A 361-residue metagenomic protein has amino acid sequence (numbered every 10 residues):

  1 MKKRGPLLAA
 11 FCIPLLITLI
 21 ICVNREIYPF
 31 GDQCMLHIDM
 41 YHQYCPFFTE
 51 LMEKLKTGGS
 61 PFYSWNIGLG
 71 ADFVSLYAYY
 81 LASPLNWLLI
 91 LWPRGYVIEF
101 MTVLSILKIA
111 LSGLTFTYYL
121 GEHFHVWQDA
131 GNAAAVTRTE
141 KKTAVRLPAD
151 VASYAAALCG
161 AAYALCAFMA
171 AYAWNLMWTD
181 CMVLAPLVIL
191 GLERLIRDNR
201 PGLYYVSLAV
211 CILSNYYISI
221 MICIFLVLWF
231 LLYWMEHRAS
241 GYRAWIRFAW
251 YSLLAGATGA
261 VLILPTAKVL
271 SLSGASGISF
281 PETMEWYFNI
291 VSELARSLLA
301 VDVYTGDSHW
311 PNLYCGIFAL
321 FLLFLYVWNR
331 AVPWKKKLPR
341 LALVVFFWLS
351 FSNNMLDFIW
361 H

Functional and structural regions predicted by a protein language model:
M1-I27, R247: Start-transfer (signal-anchor) and selected internal transmembrane alpha helices of multi-pass inner/ER membrane
P14-I21, L322-Y326, L343-S350: Hydrophobic core segments of alpha-helical transmembrane domains in multi-pass membrane transport and ion-translocation
P14-T18, I106-E122, V145-P148, A152-M235 (+2 more regions): Membrane-embedded helix bundles of polyisoprenyl
I17-P29, L262, L349-N354: Alpha-helical transmembrane segments of multi-pass membrane proteins
C22-N24, G121-F124, G191-R197, F230-A239 (+2 more regions): Structural signal for the C-terminal ends of transmembrane alpha-helices and the immediately following loop
N24-H123, A155-P186, S214, V301-G306: Active-site lumenal/periplasmic loops and adjacent helix-entry segments of GT-C-fold, multi-pass membrane
I38, H42-E53, A78, P84 (+3 more regions): Periplasmic/ER-lumenal interhelical loops and adjacent helix-loop junctions in multi-pass membrane proteins
H125-A152: Intrinsically disordered, low-complexity terminal tails and inter-domain linkers enriched for S/T/G/P/D/E
